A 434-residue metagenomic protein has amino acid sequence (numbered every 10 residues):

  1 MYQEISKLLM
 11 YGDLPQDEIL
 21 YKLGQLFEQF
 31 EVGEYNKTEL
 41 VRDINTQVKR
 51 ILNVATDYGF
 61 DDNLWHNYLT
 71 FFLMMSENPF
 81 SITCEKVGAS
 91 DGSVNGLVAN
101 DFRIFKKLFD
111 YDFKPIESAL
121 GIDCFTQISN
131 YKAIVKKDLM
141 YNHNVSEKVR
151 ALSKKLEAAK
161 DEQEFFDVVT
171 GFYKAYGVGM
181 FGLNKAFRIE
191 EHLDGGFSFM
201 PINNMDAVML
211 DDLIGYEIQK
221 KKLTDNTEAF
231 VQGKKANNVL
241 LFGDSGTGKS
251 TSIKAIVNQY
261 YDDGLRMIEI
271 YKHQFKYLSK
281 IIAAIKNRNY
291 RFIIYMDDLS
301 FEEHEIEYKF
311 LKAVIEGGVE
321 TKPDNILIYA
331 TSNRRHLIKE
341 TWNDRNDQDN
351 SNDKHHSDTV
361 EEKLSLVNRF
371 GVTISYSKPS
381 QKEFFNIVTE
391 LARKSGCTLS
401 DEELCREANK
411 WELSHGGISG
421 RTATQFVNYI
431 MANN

Functional and structural regions predicted by a protein language model:
M1-E157: Intrinsically disordered, low-complexity N-terminal extensions of AAA+/P-loop NTPases that precede the structured
A133-F199: Interdomain "pre-motor" coupling segment immediately N-terminal to P-loop NTPase/helicase cores
M200-E228: N-terminal pre-Walker A segment at the start of P-loop NTPase domains
K234-I253: Walker A/P-loop nucleotide-binding motif
Q259-F292, L299-H304: AAA+/P-loop NTPase substrate/partner-engagement loops
E302-N352: Conserved catalytic/switch belt of AAA+ P-loop NTPases
D349-L364, G371-F385: Conserved AAA+ ATPase "SRH/arginine-finger" region at the nucleotide-binding site
T373, S377-N434: C-terminal alpha-helical "lid" subdomain
